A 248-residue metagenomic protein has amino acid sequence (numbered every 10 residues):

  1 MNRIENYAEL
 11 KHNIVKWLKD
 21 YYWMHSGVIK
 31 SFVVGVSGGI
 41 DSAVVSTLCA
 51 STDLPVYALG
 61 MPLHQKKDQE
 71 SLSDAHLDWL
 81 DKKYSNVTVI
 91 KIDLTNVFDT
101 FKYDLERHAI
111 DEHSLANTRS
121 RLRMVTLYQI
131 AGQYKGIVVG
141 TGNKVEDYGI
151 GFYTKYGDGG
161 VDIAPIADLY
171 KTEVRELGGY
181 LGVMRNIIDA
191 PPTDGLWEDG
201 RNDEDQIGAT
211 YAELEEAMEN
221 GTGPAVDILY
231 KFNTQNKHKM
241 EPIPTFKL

Functional and structural regions predicted by a protein language model:
M1-F152: ATP-dependent adenylation/nucleotidyltransferase module used to activate substrates
M1-V36, I40, V44-L48, G159 (+1 more regions): Peripheral terminal appendages
Y21, L80, L177-L181, A217-N220: Change "in soluble alpha/beta enzymes" to "in soluble alpha/beta proteins
P62, P165, M184, P192 (+1 more regions): Proline-rich low-complexity regions
A75, N96, V125, T172-L181 (+1 more regions): Residues on a specific face of well-ordered alpha-helices
K82-K91, A116-R121, P165-E173, Y211-T222: Short, basic, helix/turn surface patches
I90-D104, V125, G149-V161, L196-E213 (+1 more regions): Short flexible/disordered coil segments
I137-A209: Catalytic subdomain that performs nucleotidyl-dependent activation
